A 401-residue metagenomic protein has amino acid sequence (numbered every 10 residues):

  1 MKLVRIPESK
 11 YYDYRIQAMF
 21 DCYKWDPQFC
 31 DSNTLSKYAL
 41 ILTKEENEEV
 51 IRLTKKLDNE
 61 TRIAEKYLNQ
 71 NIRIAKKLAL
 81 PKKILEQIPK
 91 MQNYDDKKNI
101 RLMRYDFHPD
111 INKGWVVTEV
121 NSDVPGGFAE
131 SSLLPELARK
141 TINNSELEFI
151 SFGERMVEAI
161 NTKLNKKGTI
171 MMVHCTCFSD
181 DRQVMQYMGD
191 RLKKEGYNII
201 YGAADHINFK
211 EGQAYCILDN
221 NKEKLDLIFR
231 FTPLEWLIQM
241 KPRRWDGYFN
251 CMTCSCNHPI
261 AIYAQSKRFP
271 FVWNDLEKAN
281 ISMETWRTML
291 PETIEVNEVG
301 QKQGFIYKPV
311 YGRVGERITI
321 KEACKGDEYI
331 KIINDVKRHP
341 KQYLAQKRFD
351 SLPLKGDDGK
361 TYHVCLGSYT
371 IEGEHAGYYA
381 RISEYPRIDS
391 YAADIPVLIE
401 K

Functional and structural regions predicted by a protein language model:
M1-K401: Preference for protein termini
